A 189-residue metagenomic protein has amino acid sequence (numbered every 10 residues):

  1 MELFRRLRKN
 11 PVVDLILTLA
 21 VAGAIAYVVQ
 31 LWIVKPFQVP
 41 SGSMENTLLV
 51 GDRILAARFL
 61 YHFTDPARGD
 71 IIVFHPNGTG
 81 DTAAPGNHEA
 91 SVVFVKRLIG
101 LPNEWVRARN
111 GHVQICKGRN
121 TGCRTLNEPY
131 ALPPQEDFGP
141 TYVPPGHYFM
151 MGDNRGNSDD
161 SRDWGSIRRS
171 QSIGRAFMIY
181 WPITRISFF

Functional and structural regions predicted by a protein language model:
M1-V13, L17, V28, W32-Q38 (+1 more regions): Soluble "head" domains of membrane/secretory-pathway proteins
